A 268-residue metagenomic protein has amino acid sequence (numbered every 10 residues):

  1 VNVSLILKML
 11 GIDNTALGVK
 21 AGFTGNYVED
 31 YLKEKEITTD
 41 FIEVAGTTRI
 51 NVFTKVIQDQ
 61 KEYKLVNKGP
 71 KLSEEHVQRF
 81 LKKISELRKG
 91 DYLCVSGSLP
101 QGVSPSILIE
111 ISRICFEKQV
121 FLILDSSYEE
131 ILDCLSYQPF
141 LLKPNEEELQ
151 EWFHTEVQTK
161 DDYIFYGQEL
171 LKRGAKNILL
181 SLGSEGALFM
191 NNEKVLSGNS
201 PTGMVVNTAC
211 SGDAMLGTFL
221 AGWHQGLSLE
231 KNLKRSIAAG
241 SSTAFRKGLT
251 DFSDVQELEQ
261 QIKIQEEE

Functional and structural regions predicted by a protein language model:
V1-T48, Q260-Q261: Substrate-binding N-lobe of the ribokinase-like
L7, N145, G212: Short, conserved phosphate/pyrophosphate- and ester-handling motifs at nucleotide-, phospho-/glycolipid
K8, F116, H224: Gly/Ala-rich phosphate-binding loop of Rossmann-like dinucleotide-binding domains, activating on the conserved
V19-G22, V44, I57, S98 (+1 more regions): Cofactor-binding loop segments of dinucleotide-utilizing enzymes, especially the Rossmann-like FAD- and NAD(P)+-binding
T54-K89: Conserved phosphate-binding/catalytic loop of the ribokinase/pfkB sugar-kinase fold
Y92-D161: Conserved beta-alpha-beta core of the PfkB/ribokinase-like small-molecule kinase fold
R113, L132, K160-E268: Conserved phosphate-binding/catalytic region of the ribokinase-like
